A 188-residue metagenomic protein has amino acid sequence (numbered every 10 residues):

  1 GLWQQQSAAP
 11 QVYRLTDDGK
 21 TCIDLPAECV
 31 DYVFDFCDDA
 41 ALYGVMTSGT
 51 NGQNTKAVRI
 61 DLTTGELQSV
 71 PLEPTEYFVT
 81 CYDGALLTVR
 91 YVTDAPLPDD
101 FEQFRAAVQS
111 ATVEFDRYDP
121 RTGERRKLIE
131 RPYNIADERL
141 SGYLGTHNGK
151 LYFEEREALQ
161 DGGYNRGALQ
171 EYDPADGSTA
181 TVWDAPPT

Functional and structural regions predicted by a protein language model:
G1-Q6, D35, D39-N51, D83-A106 (+2 more regions): Short beta-strand elements that form the blades of beta-propeller/WD-repeat-like and other beta-sheet-rich scaffold
L2, K20, A41-L42, L67 (+5 more regions): Hydrophobic residues embedded in beta-strands of well-ordered beta-sheets
Q6-A27, T50-L72, D99-Y133, G162-P187: Surface-exposed loop/turn elements that mediate protein-protein interactions on large endomembrane-trafficking
V12, C37, G44-M46, T75 (+9 more regions): Short beta-strand element of the conserved SAM-dependent methyltransferase core
L15, V33, A40, S48 (+7 more regions): Compositionally biased, low-complexity repeat tracts
E28-D38, L72-D83, N134-H147, P187-T188: Repeated scaffold domains used in trafficking and secretory/extracellular systems, primarily beta-propellers
V89-P96, T112-D116, P120, L128-I135 (+2 more regions): Eukaryotic tandem repeat interaction scaffolds
